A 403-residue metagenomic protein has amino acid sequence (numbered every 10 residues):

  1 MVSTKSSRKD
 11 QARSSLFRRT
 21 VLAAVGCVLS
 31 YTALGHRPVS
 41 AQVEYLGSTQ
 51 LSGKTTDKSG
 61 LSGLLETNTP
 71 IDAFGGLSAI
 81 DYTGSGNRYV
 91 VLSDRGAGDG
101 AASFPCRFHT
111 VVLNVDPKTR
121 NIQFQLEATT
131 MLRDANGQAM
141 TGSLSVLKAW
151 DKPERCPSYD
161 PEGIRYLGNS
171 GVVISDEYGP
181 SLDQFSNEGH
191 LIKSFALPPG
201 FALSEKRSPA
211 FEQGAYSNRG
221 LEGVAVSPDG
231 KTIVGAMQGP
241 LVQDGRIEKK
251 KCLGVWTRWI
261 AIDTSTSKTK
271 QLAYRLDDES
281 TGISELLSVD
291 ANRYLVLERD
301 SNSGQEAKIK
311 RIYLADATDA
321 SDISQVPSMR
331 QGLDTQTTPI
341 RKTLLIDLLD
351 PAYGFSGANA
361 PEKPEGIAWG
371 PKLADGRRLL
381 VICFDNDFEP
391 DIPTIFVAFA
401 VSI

Functional and structural regions predicted by a protein language model:
M1-S14: N-terminal secretory signal peptides that target proteins for export/translocation
L16-L22: N-terminal export leaders
F17, T32-L34, R107: Short, aromatic- and cysteine-enriched interfacial helices/patches that mediate contacts at lipid membranes
A23-Y31: Bacterial N-terminal signal peptides
H36-I403: Sequence/structural signature of beta-propeller domains
